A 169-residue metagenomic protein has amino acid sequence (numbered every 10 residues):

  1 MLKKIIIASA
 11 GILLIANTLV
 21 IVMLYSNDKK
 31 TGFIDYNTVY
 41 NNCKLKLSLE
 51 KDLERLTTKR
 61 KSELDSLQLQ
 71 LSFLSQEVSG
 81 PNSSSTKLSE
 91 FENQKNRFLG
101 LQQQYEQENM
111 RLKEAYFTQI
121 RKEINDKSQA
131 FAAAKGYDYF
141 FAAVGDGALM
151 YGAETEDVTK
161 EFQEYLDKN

Functional and structural regions predicted by a protein language model:
L2-I7, I21-T31, Y36-N169: Amphipathic, charged alpha-helical segments and their helix-to-coil junctions in extracytoplasmic/peripheral assemblies
I6-L14: Hydrophobic H-region at the start of alpha-helical membrane spans
